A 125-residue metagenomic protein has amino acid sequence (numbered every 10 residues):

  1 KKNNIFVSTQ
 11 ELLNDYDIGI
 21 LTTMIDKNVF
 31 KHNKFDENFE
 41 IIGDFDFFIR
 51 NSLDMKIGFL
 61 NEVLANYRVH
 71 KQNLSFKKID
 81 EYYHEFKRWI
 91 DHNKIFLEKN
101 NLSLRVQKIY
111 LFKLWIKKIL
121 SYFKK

Functional and structural regions predicted by a protein language model:
K1-E81: Conserved nucleotide-sugar donor-binding catalytic segment
T9, F86, N93, I116-I119: Generic structural signal of hydrophobic/aromatic residues within well-ordered alpha-helices of folded domains
N14-I18, G58-F59, N93-L104: Low-complexity, flexible helical/coil segments
F45-F48, F86, I90: Hydrophobic alpha-helical core bundles mediating ligand binding, dimerization, or RNAP-core interactions
S52, K71, F86-K87, N100 (+1 more regions): Generic alpha-helical secondary structure signal
E81-H84, K124: Charged/polar, low-hydrophobicity segments characteristic of intrinsically disordered regions and flexible loops
Y83-H84, I90, F96-L97: Soluble, non-transmembrane catalytic domains of enzymes that act on hydrophobic metabolites at membranes
D91, E98-K125: Membrane-proximal basic amphipathic "stem/tether" segments
